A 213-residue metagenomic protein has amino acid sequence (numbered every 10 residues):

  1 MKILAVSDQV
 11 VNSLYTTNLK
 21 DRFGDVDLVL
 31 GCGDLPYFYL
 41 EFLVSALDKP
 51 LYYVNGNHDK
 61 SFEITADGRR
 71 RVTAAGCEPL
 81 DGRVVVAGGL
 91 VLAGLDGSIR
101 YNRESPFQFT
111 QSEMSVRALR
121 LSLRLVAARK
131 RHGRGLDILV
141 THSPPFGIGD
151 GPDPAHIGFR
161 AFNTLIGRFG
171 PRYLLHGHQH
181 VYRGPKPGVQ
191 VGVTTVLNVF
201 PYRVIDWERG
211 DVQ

Functional and structural regions predicted by a protein language model:
M1-V44, A127, R131-G135: N-terminal active-site segment of His-dependent metallophosphoesterases
A5-L14, D59, D67-I157: Conserved catalytic scaffold of divalent metal-dependent phosphoesterases
A5-S7, L28-D34, Y52-N57, L80 (+4 more regions): Active-site neighborhood of phospho(di)ester-bond hydrolases with catalytic His/Asp-centered motifs
V10-L14, L35-E41, N57-I64, R100-S105 (+3 more regions): Active-site environment of divalent metal-dependent phosphoester hydrolases
F23-G24, V44-D48, H132, L165-F169 (+1 more regions): Short, conserved loop/helix-junction motifs that constitute active-site signature segments in enzyme catalytic cores
V26-D27, L47-D48, G76-C77, L136 (+1 more regions): Short, well-ordered alpha-helix to beta-strand connector turns
L47-G56, F159-F162: A short, gly/pro- and small-residue-rich
A66, V84-G88, L165-F169, V181-Q213: Binuclear metal-dependent phosphoesterase catalytic core
